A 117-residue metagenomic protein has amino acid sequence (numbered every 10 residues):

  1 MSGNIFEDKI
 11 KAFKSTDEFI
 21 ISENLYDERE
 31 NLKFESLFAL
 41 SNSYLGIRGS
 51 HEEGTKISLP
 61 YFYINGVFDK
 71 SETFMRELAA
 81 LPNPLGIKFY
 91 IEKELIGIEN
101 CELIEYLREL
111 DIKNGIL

Functional and structural regions predicted by a protein language model:
G3-L117: Beta-sandwich/jelly-roll carbohydrate-recognition scaffolds of carbohydrate-active enzymes
